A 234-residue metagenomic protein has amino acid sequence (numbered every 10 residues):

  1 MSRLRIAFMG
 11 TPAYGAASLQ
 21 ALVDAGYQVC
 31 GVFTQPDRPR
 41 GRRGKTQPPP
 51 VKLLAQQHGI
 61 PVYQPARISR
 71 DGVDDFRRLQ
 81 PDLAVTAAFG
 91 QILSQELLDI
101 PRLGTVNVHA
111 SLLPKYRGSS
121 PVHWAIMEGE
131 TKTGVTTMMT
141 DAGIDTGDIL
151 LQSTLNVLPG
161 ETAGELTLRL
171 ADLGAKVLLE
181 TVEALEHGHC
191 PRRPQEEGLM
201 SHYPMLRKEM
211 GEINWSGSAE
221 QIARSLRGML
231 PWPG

Functional and structural regions predicted by a protein language model:
M1-R43: N-terminal Rossmann-like dinucleotide-binding module
S2, E197-G234: Internal anion-binding site segments
T11-Y14, A66-S69, F89-Q91: Short beta->alpha connector loops
A16, Q20-D24, V73-R77, L179: Amphipathic, non-transmembrane alpha-helical secondary structure
A25, Q35, L83-H202: Donor/substrate-binding cores of folate-linked one-carbon enzymes
Q28, G59-P61, G104: Conserved beta-strand segments of alpha/beta enzyme cores
Q35, P39-D82: N-terminal glycine-/serine-/threonine-rich beta1-alpha1-beta2 phosphate-ribose binding loop of Rossmann-like
